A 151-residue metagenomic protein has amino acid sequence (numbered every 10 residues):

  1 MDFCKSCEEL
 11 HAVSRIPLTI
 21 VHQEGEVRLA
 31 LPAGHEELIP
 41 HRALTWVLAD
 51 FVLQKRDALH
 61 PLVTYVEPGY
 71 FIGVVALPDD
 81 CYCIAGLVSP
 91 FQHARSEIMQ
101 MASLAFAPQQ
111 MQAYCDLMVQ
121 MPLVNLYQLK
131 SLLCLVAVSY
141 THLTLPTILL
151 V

Functional and structural regions predicted by a protein language model:
M1-G73: Structured interaction and signal-relay segments at domain junctions
C4-C7, C81-C83, C115, C134: Generic recognition of cysteine residues
T19, S139-Y140: Intrinsically disordered or highly flexible coil/loop and linker segments, enriched in small and charged/polar residues
K55-A102: Sensory/regulatory domains in signal-transduction proteins
S89-Q120, V124-S139: N-terminal sensory and localization modules of signal-transduction and trafficking proteins
T141-T147: Conserved small/polar residues in nucleotide/adenosyl-binding loops
L149-V151: N-terminal low-complexity segments that are often proline-rich with Ser/Thr-Pro
